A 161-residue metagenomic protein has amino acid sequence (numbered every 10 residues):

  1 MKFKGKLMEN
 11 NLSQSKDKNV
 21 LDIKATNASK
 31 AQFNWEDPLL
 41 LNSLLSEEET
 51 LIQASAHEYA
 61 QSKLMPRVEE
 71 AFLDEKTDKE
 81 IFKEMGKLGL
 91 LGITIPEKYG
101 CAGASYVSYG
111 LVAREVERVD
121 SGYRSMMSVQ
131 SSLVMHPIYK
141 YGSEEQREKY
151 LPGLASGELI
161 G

Functional and structural regions predicted by a protein language model:
M1-E48: Intrinsic disorder at enzyme termini
L51, E58, K63-G161: Glycine-rich flavin
